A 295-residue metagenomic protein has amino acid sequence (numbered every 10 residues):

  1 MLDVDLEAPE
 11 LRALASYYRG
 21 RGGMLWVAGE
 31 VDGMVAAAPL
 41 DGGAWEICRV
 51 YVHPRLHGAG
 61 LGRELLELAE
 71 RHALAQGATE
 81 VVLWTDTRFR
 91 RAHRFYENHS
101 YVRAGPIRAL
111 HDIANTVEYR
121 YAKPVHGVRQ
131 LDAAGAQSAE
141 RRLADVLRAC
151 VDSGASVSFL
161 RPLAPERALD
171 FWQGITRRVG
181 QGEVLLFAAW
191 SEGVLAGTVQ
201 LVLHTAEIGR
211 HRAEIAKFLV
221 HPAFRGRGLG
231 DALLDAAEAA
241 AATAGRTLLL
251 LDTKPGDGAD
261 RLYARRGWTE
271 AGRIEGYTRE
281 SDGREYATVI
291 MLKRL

Functional and structural regions predicted by a protein language model:
M1-R49, H53-P54, L66-L68, H72 (+7 more regions): Acetyl-CoA-dependent GNAT
G42-A44, E80, E118, R210-R212 (+1 more regions): A generic structural signal for beta-strand entry/edge sites
H53-R55, A59, T87-R88, H221-A223 (+1 more regions): Active-site acidic-Proline motif in GNAT/NAT acetyltransferases
A59, R90, Q137, G209 (+2 more regions): Loop/helix-junction capping segments adjacent to catalytic residues or to phosphate/diphosphate-binding pockets
L66, H72-T85, L234, A241-K254: Conserved GNAT acetyl-CoA-binding A-motif
V82-H99, G105-A136, C150, T247-D260 (+2 more regions): C-terminal "cap" of GNAT-fold acetyltransferases
